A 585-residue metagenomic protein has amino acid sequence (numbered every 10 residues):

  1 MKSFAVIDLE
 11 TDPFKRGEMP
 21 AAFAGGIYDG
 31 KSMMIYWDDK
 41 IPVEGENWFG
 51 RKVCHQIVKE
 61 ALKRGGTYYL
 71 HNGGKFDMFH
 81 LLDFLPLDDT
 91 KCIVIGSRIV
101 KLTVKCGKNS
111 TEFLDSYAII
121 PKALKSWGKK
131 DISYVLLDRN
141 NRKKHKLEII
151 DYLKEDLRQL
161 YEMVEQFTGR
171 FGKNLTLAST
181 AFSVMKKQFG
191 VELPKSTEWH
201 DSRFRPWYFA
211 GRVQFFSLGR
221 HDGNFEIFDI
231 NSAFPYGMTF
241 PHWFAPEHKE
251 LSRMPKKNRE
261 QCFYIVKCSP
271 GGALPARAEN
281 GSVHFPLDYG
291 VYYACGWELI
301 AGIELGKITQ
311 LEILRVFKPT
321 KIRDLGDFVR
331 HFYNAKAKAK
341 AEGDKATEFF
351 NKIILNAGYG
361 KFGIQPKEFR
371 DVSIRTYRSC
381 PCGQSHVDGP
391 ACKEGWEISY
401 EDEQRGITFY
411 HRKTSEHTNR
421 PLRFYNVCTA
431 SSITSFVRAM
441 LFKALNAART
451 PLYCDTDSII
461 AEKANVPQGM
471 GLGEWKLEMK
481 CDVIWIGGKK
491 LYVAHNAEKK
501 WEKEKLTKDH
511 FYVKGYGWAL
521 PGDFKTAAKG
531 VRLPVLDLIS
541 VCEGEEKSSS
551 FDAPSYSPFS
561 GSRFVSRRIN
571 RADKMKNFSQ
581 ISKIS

Functional and structural regions predicted by a protein language model:
M1-V6, K15-S585: Conserved acidic
D12: Conserved Rossmann-like nucleotide-cofactor binding loop
